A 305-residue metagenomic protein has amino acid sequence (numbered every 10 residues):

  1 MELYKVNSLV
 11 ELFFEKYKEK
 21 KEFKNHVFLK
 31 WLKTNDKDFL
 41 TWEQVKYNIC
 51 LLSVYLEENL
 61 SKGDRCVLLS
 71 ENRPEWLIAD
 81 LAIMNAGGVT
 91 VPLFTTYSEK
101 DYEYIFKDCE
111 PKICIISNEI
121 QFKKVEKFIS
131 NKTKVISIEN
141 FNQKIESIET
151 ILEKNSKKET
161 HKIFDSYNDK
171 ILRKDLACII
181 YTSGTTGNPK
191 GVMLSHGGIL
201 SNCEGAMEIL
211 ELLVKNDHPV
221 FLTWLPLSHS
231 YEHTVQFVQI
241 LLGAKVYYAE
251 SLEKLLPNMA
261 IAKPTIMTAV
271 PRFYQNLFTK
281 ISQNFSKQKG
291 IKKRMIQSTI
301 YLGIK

Functional and structural regions predicted by a protein language model:
E2-F28, Y47: A short N-terminal helical cap/helix-turn-helix that marks the beginning of AMP-binding/adenylate-forming
F28-R73, L77, L81, S98-E103 (+1 more regions): Conserved AMP-binding/adenylate-forming core of the ANL superfamily
F39-E43, A177-C203: Conserved AMP-binding A3 loop
E58, N85-K154: Structural core segment of the AMP-binding/adenylate-forming
R65, E71-V91, T95-E99, K107-I113 (+2 more regions): A short helix-loop-beta submotif of the ANL/AMP-binding
F122-R173, S282-K305: ANL superfamily adenylate-forming
K158-Y181, N188, V214-V220: Conserved pre-ATP/AMP-binding loop-to-beta segment of ANL
L200-V220, L227-K305: Conserved AMP-binding/adenylation subdomain of ANL enzymes
